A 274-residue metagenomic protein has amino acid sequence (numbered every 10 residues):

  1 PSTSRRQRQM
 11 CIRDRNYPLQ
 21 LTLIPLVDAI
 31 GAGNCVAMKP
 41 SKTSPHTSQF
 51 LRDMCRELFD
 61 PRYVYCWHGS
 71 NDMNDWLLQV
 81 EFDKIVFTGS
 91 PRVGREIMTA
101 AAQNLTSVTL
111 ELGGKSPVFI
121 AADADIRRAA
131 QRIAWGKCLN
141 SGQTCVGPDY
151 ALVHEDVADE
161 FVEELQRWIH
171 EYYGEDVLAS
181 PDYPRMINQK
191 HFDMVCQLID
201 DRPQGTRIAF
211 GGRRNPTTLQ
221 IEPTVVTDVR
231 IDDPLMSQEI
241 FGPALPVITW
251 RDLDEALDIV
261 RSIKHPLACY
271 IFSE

Functional and structural regions predicted by a protein language model:
P1-R8, I12: Single conserved hydrophobic/aromatic residue that forms the stacking wall/gate of nucleotide- or nucleobase-binding
R13, Y65, T88, T109-G113: Short beta-strand segments
D14, L21-D72: PLP-dependent aminotransferase-like
P18-L23, V93-R95: Short glycine/serine/threonine-rich phosphate/pyrophosphate-binding segments that cradle anionic phosphate groups
D28-I30, W76, A100, I259: Hydrophobic/aromatic ligand-binding patch that stacks against planar heteroaromatic rings of cofactors or nucleotides
F59, R92-R230, D252-D254, D258: ALDH superfamily catalytic-core signature
D60-M98: Active-site phosphate-binding strand-loop segment of PLP-dependent enzymes
Q220-E274: Conserved C-terminal structural/oligomerization subdomain of aldehyde/semialdehyde dehydrogenase
